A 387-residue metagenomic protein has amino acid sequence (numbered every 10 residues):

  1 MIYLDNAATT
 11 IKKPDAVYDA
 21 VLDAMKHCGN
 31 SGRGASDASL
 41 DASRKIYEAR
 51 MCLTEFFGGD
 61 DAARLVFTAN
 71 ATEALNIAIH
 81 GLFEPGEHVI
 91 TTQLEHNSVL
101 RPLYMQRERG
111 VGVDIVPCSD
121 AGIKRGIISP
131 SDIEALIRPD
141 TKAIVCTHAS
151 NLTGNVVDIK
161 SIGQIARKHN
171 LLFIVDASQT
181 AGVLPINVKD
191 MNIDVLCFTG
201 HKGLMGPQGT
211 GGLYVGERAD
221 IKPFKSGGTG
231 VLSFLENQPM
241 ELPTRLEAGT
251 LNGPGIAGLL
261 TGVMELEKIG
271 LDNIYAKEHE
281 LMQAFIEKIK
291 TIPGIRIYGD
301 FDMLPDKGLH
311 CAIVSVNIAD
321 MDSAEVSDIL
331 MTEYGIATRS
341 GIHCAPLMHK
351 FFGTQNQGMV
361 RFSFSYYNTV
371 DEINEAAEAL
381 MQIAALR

Functional and structural regions predicted by a protein language model:
M1-R387: Pyridoxal 5′-phosphate
